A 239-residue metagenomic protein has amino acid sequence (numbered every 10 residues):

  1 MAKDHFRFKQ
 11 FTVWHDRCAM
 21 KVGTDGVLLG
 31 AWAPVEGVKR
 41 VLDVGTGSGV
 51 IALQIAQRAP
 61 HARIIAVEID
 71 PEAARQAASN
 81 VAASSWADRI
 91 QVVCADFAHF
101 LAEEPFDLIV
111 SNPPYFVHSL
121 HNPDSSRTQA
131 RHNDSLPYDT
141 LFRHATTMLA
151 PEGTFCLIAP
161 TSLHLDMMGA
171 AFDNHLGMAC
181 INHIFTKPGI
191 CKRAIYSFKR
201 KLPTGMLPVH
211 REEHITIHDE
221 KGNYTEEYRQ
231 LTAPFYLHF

Functional and structural regions predicted by a protein language model:
A2-R40, T46-S48, L53-Q57, S197 (+1 more regions): SAM-dependent Rossmann-like transferase core, predominantly class I methyltransferases with a strong bias toward
R7, W86, F172-H175: Short, structurally constrained coil/turn elements that cap an alpha-helix or connect an alpha-helix to the following
T12, R63, R89-Q91, G177-C180: Conserved beta-strand segments of alpha/beta enzyme cores
W14, C18, S135-C191: Conserved Class I SAM-dependent methyltransferase catalytic core
L29, N112, L141, F198: Residue-level signal for inorganic ion chemistry
A31-S111, V117-N122: Conserved SAM/SAH cofactor-binding pocket of Class I
P113-T140, H144: Mobile active-site "lid"/loop adjacent to the S-adenosyl-L-methionine
C191-F239: SAM/dcSAM-binding transferase cores
